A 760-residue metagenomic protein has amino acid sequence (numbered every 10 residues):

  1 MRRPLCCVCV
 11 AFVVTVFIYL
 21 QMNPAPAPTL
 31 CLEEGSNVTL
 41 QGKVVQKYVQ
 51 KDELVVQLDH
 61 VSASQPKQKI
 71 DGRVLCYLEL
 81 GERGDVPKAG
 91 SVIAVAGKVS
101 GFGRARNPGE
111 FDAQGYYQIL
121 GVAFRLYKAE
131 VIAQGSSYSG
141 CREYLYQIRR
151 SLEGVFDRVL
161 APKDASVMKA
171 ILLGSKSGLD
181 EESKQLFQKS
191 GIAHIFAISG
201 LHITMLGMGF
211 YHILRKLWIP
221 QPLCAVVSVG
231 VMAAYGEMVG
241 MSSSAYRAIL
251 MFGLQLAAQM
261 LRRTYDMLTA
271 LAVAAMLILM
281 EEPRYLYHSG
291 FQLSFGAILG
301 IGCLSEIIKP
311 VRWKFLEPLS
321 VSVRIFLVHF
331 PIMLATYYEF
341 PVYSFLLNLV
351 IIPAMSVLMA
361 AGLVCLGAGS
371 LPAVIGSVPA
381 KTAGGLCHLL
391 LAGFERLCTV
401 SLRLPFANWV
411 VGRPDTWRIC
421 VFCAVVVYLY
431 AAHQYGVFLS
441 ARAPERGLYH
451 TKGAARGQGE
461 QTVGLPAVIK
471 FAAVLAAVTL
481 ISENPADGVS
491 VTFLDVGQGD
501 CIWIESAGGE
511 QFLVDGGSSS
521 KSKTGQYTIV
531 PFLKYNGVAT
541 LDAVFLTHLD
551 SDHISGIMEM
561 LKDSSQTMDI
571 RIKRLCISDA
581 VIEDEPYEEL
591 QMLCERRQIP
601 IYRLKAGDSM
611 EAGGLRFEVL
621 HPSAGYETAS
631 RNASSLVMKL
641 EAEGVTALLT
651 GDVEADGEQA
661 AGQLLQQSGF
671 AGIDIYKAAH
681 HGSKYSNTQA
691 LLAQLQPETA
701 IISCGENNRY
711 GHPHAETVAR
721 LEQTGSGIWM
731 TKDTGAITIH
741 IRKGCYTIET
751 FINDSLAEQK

Functional and structural regions predicted by a protein language model:
C7-F12, D180-L347, A361, V411-A486 (+3 more regions): Hydrophobic alpha-helical transmembrane segments in multi-pass membrane proteins
V13-H194, Y527-P531, T540, E588-E611 (+2 more regions): Membrane-interface helix/helix-cap signal primarily in integral membrane proteins
Y117-L250, L256, A543-F545, F617-E618 (+4 more regions): Aromatic-rich juxtamembrane segments at the membrane interface
L279, P283-Y287, L402-V425, L429-A543 (+2 more regions): Core dinuclear metal-dependent hydrolase active-site scaffold
I298-F406, E698-S703: Alpha-helical transmembrane segments of multi-pass integral membrane proteins
L541-D552, A580, Y676-H680: Metallo-beta-lactamase
S551-R596, P600, P697: Active-site HxH/HxHxD metal-binding segment of metal-dependent hydrolases
R574, E658-G735: Cap/insert and terminal regions of metallo-dependent hydrolase folds
